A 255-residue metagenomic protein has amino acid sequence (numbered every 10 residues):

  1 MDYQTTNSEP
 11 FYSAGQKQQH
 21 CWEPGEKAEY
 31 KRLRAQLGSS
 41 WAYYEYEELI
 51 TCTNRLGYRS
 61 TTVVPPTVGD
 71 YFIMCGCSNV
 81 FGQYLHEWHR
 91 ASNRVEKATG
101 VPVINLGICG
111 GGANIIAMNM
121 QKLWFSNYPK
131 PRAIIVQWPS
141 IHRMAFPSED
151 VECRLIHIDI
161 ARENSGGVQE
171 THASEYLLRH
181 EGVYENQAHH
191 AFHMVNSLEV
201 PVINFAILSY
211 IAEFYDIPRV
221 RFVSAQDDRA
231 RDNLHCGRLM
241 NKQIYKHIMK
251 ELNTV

Functional and structural regions predicted by a protein language model:
M1-I73, P129-R132, W138-H180, A206-D216 (+3 more regions): N-terminal secretory targeting modules
T53-N119: Serine-esterase "nucleophile elbow" of acetyl-processing enzymes
S78-Q83, I108-C109, V168-Q187, R229-N233: Surface-exposed cleft-lining segments at the edges of enzyme active sites
A98-G100, N186-F205, Y210-E213: A structural motif corresponding to the C-terminal end of an alpha-helix and its immediate exit/capping segment
P102-G107, A133-Q137, P201-I207: A structural signal for short, well-ordered beta-strand segments and their strand-loop junctions that often border
A117-Q121, H180-V195: Well-ordered, non-membrane alpha-helical segments in soluble/globular domains
M118-K130: Short, well-structured alpha-helical segments in soluble
D228-V255: Histidine-centered active-site loop/cap adjacent to the catalytic His in serine esterases/O-acetyl transfer systems
